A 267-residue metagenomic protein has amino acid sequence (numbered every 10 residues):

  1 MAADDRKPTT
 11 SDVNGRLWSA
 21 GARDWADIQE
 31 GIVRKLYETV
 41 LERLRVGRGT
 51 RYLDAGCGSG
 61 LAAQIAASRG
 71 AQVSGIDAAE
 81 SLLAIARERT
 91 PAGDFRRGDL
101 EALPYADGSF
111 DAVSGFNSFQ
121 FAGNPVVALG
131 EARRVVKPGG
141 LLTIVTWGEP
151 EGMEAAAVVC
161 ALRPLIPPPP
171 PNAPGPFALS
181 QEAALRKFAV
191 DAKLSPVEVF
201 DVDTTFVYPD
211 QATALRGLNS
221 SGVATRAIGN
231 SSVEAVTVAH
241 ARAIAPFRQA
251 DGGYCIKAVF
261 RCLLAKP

Functional and structural regions predicted by a protein language model:
A2-T50, L61-I65, L82-I85, R89: Conserved class I S-adenosyl-L-methionine
K7, N14, I32-V33, S59-L61 (+1 more regions): Conserved Class I S-adenosyl-L-methionine
R51-A102, V127: Class I SAM-dependent methyltransferase SAM/SAH-binding core
E101-A112: A short acidic, Gly/Pro-enriched loop at the edge of an enzyme's catalytic core that lines a small-molecule cofactor
A112-P125, G148: A short SAM/SAH-binding and catalytic strip from SAM-dependent methyltransferases
V126-V127, R133, K137-P209, T225: Conserved catalytic/acceptor-binding region of the Class I
